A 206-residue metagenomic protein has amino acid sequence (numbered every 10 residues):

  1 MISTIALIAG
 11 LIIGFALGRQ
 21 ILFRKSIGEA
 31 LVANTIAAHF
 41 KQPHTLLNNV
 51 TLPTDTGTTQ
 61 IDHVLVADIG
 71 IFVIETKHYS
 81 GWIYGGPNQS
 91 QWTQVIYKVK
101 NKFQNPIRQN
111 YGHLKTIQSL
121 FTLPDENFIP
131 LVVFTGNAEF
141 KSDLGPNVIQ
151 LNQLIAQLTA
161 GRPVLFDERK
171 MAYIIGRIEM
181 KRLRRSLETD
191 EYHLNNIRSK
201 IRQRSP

Functional and structural regions predicted by a protein language model:
M1-T59, V66-I71, S80-W82, Q91 (+1 more regions): Surface-exposed interaction regions that form or flank ligand-binding interfaces
G85: Acidic/histidine-enriched active-site and ligand-binding environments that engage anionic O-linkages
